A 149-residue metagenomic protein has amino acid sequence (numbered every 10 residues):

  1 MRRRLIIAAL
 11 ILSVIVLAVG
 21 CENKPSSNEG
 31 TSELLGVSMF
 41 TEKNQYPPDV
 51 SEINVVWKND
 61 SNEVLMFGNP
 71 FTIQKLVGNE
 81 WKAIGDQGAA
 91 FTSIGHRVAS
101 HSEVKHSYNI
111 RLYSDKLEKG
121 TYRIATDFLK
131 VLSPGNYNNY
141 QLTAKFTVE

Functional and structural regions predicted by a protein language model:
M1, A8-L12, E42, P47 (+1 more regions): Generic hydrophobic alpha-helical membrane-segment signal
M1-P25: Sec-dependent N-terminal signal peptides of Gram-positive bacterial secreted proteins and lipoproteins
R2-R4, K75, R123: Basic side chains
R4, G95, K105, Q141-K145: Well-ordered beta-strand positions in beta-sheet-rich domains
V14, K58-D60, F91, I110: Preference for short coil/turn "hinge" residues that link or interrupt alpha-helices
C21-A83, A89, F128-E149: Primarily secretory-pathway and cell-envelope proteins
Q87-R123, D127-L132: Short, solvent-exposed, Trp/other aromatic-anchored flexible loops in extracytoplasmic proteins
